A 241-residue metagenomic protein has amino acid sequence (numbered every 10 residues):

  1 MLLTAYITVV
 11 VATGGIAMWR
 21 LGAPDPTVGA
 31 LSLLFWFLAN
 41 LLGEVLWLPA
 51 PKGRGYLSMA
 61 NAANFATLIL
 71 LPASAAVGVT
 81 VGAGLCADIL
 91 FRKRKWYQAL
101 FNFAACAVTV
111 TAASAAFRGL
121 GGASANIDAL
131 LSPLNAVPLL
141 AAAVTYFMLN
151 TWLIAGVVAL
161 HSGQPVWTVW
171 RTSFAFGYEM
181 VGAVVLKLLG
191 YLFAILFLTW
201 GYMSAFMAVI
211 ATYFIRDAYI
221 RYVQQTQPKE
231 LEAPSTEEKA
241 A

Functional and structural regions predicted by a protein language model:
M1-Y56, A60-W167, R171-D217: Short helix-perturbing small/polar motifs within transmembrane alpha-helices
F206-A241: Membrane-interfacial segments at transmembrane helix termini in multi-pass membrane proteins
